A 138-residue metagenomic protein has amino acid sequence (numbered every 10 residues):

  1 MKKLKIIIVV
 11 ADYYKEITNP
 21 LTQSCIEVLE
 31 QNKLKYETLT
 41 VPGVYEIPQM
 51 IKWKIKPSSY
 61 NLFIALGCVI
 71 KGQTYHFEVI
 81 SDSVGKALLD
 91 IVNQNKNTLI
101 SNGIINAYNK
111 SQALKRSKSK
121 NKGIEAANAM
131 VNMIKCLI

Functional and structural regions predicted by a protein language model:
K2-T38: Glycine-rich phosphate/diphosphate-binding loop of Rossmann-like nucleotide-binding domains
D12-Y13, C68-V69, I104-N109: Short, ordered loop/turn segments at secondary-structure junctions
K15, N19, Q23, V41-V44 (+3 more regions): Electropositive phosphate-/nucleotide-binding environments in soluble metabolic enzymes
V28-S58: Active-site rim loops that border cofactor/substrate pockets in soluble metabolic enzymes
T38, N61-L66, T98-I105: Short beta-strand segments at enzyme active-site cores
Q49-L88, V92: Glycine-rich phosphate-binding loop
E78-N106, Q112, R116: Short, acidic/small-residue loops that bind anionic groups at enzyme active sites
K120-I138: A charged, well-structured terminal subsegment
